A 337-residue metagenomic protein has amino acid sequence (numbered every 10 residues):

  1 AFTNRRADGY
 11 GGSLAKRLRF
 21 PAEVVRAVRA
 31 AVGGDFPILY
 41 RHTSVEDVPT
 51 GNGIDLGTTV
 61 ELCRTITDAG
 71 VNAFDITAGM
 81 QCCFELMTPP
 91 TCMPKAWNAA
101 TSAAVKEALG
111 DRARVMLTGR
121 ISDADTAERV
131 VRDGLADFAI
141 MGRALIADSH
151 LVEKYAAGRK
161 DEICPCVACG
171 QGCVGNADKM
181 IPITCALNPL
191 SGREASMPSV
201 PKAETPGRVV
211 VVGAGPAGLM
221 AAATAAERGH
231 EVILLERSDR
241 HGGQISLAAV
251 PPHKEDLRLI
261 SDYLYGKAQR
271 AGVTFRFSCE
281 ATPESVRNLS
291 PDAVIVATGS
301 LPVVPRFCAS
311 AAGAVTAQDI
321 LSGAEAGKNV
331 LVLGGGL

Functional and structural regions predicted by a protein language model:
A1-V212, P216, M220-E227, E231-V232 (+2 more regions): Flavin-dependent oxidoreductase catalytic cores
C63, A124-E128, Y265, P283-R287 (+1 more regions): Short hydrophobic/charged patches on amphipathic alpha-helices used for structural packing and interfaces
V71, S290-D292: Short acidic/histidine-rich motifs immediately flanking catalytic phosphotransfer sites in two-component signaling
T88-P94, P198-P206, L247-L259, T316-G323 (+1 more regions): Short, contiguous acidic/charged loop-to-helix segments that flank catalytic cores in large enzymes
D111-A113, L135, A268-F275, S310-G313: A short helix-to-beta-strand connector/capping loop
A203-L235, R276-S290, A297-F307, G313 (+1 more regions): Rossmann-like dinucleotide/flavin-binding elements
V211-F277: Beta1-alpha1 glycine-rich phosphate/pyrophosphate-binding loop at the start of Rossmann-like nucleotide-binding domains
